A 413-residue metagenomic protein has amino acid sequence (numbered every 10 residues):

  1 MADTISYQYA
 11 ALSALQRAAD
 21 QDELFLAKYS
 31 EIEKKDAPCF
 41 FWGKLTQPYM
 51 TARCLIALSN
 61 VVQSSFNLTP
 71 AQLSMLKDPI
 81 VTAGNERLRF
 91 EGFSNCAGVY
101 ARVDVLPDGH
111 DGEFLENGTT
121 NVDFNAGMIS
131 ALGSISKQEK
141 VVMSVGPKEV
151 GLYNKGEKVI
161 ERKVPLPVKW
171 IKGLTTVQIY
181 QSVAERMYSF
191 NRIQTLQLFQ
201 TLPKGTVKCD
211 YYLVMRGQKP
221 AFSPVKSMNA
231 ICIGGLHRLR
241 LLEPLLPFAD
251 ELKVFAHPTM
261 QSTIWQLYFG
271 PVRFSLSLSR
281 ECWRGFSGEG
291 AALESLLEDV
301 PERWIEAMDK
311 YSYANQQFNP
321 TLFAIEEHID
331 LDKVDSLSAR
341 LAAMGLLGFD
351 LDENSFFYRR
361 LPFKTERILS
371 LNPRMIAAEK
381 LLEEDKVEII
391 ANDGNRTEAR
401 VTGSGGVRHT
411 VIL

Functional and structural regions predicted by a protein language model:
M1-L413: Long, low-complexity, compositionally biased intrinsically disordered regions
